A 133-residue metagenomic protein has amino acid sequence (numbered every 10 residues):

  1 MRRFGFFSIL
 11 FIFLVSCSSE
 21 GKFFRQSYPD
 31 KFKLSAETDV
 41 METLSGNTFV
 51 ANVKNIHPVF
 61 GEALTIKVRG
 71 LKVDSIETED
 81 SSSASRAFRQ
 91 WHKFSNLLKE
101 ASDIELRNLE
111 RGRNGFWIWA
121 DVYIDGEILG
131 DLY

Functional and structural regions predicted by a protein language model:
F4-L14: Sec-dependent N-terminal signal peptides
C17-Y133: Small beta-barrel nucleic-acid-binding modules, primarily SNase/OB-fold domains and secondarily Tudor-like barrels
